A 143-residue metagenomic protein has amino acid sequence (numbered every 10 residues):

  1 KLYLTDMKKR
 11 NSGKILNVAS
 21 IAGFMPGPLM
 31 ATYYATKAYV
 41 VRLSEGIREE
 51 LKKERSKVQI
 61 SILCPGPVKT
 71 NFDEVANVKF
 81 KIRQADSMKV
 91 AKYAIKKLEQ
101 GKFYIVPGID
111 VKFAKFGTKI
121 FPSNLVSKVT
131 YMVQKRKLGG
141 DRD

Functional and structural regions predicted by a protein language model:
K1, S44, A91: Short-chain dehydrogenase/reductase
K1-K9, R48-E49: Amphipathic alpha-helical dimer-interface segment in Rossmann-like NAD(P)H-dependent oxidoreductases
N17: Rossmann-fold scaffold of SDR-type NAD(P)-dependent oxidoreductases
S20: Residue(s) in the substrate-gating loop at a strand-loop-helix junction that position the organic substrate next
G23-M25: Conserved catalytic-site region of short-chain dehydrogenase/reductase
G27-A31: Active-site loop immediately N-terminal to the catalytic Tyr-X3-Lys motif of short-chain dehydrogenase/reductase
T36: Active-site helix of classical SDR
E50-F113, N124: SDR active-site lid
